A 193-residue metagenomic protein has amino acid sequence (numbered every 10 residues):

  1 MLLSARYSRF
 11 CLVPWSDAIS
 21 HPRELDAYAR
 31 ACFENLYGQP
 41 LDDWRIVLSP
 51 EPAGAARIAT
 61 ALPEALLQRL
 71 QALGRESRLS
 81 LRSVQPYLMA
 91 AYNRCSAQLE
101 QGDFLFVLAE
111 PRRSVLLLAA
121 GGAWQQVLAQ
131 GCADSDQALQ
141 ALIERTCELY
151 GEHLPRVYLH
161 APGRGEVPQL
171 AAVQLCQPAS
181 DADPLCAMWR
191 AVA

Functional and structural regions predicted by a protein language model:
M1-A193: Hydrophobic/aromatic-enriched cytosolic interaction surfaces used to assemble or bind macromolecules
